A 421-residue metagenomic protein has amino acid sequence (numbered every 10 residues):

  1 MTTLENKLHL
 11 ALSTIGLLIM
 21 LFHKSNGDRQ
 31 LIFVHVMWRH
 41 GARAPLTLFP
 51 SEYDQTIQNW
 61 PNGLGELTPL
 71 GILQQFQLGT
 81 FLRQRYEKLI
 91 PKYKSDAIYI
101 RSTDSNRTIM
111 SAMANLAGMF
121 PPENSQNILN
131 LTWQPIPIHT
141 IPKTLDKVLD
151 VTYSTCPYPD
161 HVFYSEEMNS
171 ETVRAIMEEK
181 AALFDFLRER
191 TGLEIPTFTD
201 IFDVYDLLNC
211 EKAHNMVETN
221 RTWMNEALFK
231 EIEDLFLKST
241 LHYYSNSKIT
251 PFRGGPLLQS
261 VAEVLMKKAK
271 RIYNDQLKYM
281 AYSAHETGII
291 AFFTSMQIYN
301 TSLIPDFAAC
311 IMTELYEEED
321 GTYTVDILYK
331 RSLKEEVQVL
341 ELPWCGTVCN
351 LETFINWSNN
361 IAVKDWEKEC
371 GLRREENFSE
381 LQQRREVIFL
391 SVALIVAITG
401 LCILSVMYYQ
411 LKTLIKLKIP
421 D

Functional and structural regions predicted by a protein language model:
T2, I15-Q30: N-terminal signal peptide
T2-A11: Bacterial N-terminal signal peptides that target proteins for export
A11-T14, A42: A short, flexible low-complexity segment enriched in Lys/Arg and Gly/Pro that occurs in N-terminal basic tails
G27-Y99, T103-D421: Signature for phosphate-centric chemistry
